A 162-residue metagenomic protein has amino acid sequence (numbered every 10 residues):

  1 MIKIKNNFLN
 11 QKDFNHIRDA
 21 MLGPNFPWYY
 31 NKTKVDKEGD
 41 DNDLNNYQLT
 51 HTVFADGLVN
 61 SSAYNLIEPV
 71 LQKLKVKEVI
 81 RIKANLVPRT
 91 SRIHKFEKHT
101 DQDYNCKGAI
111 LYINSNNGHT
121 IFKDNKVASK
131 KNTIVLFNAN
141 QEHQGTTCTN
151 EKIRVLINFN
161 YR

Functional and structural regions predicted by a protein language model:
M1-K77, T90: Non-heme Fe(II)/2-oxoglutarate
N65-P69, K73, E78-D103, K107-G108: Internal catalytic-core helix/loop-beta-alpha segment that presents or stabilizes conserved functional determinants
L86-P88, I113, Y161: Short beta-strand segments enriched in hydrophobic/aromatic residues within well-folded beta-rich domains
R89, V127-H143: Conserved metal-binding segment of the jelly-roll/cupin
R92-E97, Y104-C106, Y112-K130: A short beta-strand-loop-beta hairpin characteristic of the jelly-roll/cupin
E97-H99, E142-N150: Short beta-strand His + acidic residue motifs that chelate non-heme Fe in jelly-roll/DSBH and cupin folds
A109-L111, E151-R162: A short hydrophobic beta-strand segment most commonly corresponding to one strand of the jelly-roll/cupin
